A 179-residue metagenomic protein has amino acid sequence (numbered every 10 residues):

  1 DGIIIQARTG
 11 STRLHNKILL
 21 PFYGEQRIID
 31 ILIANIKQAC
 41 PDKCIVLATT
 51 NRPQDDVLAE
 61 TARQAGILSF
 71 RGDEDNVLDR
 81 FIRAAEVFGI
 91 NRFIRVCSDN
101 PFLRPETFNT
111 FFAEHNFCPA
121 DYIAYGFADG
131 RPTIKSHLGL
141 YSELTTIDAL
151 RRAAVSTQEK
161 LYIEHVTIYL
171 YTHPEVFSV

Functional and structural regions predicted by a protein language model:
D1-T49, Q54: N-terminal glycine-rich phosphate-binding loop and ensuing alpha1 helix
Q6, V96-C97, G126: Short beta-strand segments
K43, N91, D121: Short acidic/polar active-site loop segments enriched in Thr and Asp
C44, L68, F177-S178: Conserved beta-strand segments of alpha/beta enzyme cores
N51-C118: Short phosphate-binding loop-to-helix
L103-V179: Conserved core of the sugar-phosphate nucleotidyltransferase
